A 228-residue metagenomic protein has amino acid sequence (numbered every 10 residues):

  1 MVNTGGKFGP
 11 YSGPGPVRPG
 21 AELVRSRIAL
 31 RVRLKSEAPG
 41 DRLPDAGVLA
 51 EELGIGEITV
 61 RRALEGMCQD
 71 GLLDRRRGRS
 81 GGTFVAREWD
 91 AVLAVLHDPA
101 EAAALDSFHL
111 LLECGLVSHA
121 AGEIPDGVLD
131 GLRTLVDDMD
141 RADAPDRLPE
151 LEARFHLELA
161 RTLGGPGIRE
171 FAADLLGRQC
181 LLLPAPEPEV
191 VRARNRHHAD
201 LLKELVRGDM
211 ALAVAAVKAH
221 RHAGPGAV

Functional and structural regions predicted by a protein language model:
M1-L111: Short linear motifs at protein or domain termini
G13, E65, A121, D140 (+1 more regions): Amphipathic alpha-helical interaction elements
V17-A21, E152, R194: Conserved donor sugar-nucleotide recognition element shared by glycan-biosynthetic enzymes
P39-D41, R169-A172, A213-V214: Short, hydrophobic secondary-structure boundary micro-motifs
A46, L163-P166, G208-D209: Short loop-to-helix capping motifs
R87-E158, R196-A216: All-alpha effector-binding/dimerization core of bacterial HTH-type transcriptional repressors
R161, P166-L175, Q179: Short, charge-rich, low-complexity alpha-helical interaction segments
A173-V228: C-terminal all-alpha effector/ligand-binding and dimerization domain of prokaryotic HTH-type transcriptional repressors
